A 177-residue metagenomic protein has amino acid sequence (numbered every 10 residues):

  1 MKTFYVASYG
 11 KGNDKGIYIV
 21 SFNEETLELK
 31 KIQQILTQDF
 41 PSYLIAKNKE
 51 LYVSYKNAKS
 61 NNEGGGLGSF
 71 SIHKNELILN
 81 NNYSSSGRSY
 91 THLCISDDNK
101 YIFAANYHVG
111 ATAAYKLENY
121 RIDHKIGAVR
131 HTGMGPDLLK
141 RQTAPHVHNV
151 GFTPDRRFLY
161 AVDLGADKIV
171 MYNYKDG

Functional and structural regions predicted by a protein language model:
A7, S54-K56, A105, V162: Residue-level marker for isolated small/hydroxyl-bearing positions within beta-strands of beta-sheet-rich domains
G10-N13, N57-N61, H108-A111, A166-K168: Short glycine/acidic-enriched loop and turn motifs that connect beta-strands
N13, D39-S42, S89-T91, H146: Beta-rich catalytic cores
G16-Y18, G65-G68, A111-A113, K168-V170: A short loop-to-beta-strand structural motif that recurs across blades of beta-propeller domains
S21-L27, F70-E76, Y115-H124, N173-G177: Short loop/turn segments immediately following beta-strands, especially the blade-tip and inter-blade linker loops
A46-K49, I95-N99, P154-D155: Residue-level detector of Asp-centered blade-edge/turn motifs that repeat once per structural unit in beta-propeller
L77-H148: Asp-box/WD-like beta-propeller blade repeats and closely related beta-sheet repeat scaffolds
